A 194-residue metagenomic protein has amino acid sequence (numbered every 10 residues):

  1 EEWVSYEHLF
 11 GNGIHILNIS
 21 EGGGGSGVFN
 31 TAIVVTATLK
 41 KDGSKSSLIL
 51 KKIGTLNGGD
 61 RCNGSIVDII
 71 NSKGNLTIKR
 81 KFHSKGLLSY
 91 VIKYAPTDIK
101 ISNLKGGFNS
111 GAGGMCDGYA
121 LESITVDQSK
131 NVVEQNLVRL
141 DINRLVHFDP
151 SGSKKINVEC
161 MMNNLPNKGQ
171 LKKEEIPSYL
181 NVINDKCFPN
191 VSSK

Functional and structural regions predicted by a protein language model:
E1, K51-G59: A short beta-strand motif characteristic of beta-propeller blades
E1-S5, S65-I66: Signature of short aromatic-glycine-proline-rich micro-motifs recurring in repeat-based ectodomains
H8-E21, I70-R80: Acidic/hydrophobic-patterned starts of short beta strands in beta-sheet-rich repeat architectures
S20-G24, K40: Short beta-turn/strand-loop junction motif enriched in small, turn-promoting residues
G25-F29, G114-D117: Short, solvent-exposed loop/turn segments at conserved positions within beta-propeller repeat blades
F29-T38: Short, surface-exposed beta-strand/strand-loop-strand elements in extracellular ectodomains
A37-K45, D127-V133: Short loop/turn segments immediately following beta-strands, especially the blade-tip and inter-blade linker loops
G59-K194: Acidic, small-residue rich beta-repeat scaffolds with periodic aromatic anchors
